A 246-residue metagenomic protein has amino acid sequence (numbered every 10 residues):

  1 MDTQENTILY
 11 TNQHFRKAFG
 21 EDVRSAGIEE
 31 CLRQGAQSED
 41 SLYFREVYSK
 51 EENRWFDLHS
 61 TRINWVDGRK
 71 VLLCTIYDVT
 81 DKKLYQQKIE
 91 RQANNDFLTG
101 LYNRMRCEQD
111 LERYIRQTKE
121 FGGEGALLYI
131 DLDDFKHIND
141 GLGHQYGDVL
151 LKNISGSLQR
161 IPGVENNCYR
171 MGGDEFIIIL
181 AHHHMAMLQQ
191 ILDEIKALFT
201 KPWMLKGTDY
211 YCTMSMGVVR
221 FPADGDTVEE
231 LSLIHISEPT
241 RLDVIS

Functional and structural regions predicted by a protein language model:
L58-L72, T227: Short loop/turn elements at sensory-signaling interfaces that couple input to output
L73-N94: Sensory coupling linkers of modular signal transduction proteins
Q87-Q109, T118-F121, I130-H144, K152: Conserved nucleotide-binding and Mg2+-coordinating catalytic segments in signaling enzymes
K136, L151, S157-Q159, Y169 (+2 more regions): Short beta-strand->loop micro-motif that forms the acidic, two-metal-ion catalytic signature in nucleotide-processing
Y146-E165, Q189, E194-I195: Active-site-proximal alpha-helical element of nucleotidyl cyclase-like catalytic domains and analogous helices
N166-M171, Y210: A short pre-motif secondary-structure segment
I179-L188, K206-D209, T213-L231: Catalytic strand-loop-helix junctions within cyclic-nucleotide turnover domains
I234, E238, L242-S246: Single conserved hydrophobic/aromatic residue that forms the stacking wall/gate of nucleotide- or nucleobase-binding
